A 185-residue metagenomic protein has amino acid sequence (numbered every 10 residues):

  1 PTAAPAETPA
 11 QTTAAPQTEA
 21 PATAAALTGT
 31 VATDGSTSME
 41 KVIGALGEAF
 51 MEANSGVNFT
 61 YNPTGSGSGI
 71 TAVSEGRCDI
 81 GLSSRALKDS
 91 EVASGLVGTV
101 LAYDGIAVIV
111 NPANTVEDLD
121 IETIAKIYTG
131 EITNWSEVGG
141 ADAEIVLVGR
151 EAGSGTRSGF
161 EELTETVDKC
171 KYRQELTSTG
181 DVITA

Functional and structural regions predicted by a protein language model:
T8, A15-A185: Flexible loop/hinge segments at secondary-structure junctions
